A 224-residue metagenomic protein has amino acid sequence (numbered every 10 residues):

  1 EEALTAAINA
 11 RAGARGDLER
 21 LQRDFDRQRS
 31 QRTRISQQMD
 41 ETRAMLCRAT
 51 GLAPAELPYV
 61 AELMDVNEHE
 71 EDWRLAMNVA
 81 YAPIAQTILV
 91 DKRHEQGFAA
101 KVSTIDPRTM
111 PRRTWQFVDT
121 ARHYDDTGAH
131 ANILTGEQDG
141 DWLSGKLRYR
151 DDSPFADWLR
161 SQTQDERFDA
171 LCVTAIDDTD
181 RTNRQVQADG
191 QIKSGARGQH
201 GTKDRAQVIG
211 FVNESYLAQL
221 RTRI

Functional and structural regions predicted by a protein language model:
E1-A44: Extended, EK/Q-rich alpha-helical coiled-coil segments that serve as long dimerization/scaffolding arms in large
Q38-R223: Hinge-like oligomerization/junction regions that interrupt long coiled-coil arms in large cytoskeletal
